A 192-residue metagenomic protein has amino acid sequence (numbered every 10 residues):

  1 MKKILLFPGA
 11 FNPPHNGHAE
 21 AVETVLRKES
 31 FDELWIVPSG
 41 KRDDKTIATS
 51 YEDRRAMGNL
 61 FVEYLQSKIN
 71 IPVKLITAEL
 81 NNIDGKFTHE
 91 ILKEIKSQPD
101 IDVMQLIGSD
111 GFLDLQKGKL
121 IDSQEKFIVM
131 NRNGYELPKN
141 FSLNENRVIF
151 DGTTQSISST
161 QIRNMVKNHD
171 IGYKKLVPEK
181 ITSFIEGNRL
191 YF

Functional and structural regions predicted by a protein language model:
M1-F192: Nucleotidyltransferase catalytic core that binds NTPs
